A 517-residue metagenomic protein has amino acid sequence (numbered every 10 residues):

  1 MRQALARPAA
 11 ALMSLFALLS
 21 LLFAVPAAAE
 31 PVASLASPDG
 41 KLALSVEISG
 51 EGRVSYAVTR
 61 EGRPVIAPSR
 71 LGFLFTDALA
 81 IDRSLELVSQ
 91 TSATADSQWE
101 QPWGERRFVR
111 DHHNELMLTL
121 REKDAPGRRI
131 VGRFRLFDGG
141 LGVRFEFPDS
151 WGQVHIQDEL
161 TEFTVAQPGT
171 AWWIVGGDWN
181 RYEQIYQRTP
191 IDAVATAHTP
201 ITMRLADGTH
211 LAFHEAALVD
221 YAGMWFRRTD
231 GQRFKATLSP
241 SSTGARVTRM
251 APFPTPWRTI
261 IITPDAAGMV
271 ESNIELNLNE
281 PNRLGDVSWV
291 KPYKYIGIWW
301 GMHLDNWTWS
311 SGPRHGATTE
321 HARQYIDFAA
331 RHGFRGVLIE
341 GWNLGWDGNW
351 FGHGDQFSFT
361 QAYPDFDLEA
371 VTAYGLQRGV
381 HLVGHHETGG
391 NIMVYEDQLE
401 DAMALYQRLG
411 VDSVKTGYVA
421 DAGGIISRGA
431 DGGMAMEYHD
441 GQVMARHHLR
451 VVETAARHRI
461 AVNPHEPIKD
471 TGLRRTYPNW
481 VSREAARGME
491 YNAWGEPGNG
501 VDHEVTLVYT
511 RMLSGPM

Functional and structural regions predicted by a protein language model:
M1-A10: N-terminal secretory signal peptides that target proteins for export/translocation
A11-A24: Bacterial N-terminal signal peptides
V25-A29: Sec/Tat signal peptide C-region and signal peptidase I cleavage site
E30-L284: N-terminal accessory beta-strand-rich subdomains and adjacent acidic, glycine-rich linkers that precede catalytic cores
F145, A329, V462: Conserved, mostly hydrophobic/aromatic
S241, L284, R323, R335-G345 (+1 more regions): Intrinsically disordered, low-complexity acidic regions
M250-H332, G336: An acidic-aromatic substrate-binding cleft motif
E340-M517: Aromatic- and carboxylate-enriched substrate-binding clefts and catalytic-loop regions of carbohydrate-active enzymes
